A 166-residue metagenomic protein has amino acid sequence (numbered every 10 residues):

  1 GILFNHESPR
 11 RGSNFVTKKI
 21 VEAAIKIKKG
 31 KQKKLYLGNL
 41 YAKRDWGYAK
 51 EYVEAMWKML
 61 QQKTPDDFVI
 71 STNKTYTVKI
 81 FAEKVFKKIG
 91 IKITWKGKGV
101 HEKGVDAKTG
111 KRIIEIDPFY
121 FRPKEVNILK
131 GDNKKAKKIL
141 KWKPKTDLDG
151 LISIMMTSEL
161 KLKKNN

Functional and structural regions predicted by a protein language model:
G1-I2, K163: Generic low-polarity alpha-helical segments
I2-E7, V21: Conserved SDR Rossmann-fold cofactor-binding beta-strand/turn motif
R11-N166: C-terminal substrate-binding subdomain of Rossmann-fold SDR/epimerase-dehydratase oxidoreductases
